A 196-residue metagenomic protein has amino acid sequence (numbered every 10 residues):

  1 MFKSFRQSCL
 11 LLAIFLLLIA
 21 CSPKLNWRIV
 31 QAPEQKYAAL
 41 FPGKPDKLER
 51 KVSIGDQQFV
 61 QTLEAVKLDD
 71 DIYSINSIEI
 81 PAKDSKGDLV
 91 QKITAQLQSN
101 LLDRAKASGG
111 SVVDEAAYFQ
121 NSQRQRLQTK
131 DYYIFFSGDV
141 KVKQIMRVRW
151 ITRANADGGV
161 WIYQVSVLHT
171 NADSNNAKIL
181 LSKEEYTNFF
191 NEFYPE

Functional and structural regions predicted by a protein language model:
M1-L10: Bacterial N-terminal signal peptides that target proteins for export
L17-A20: C-terminal motif of bacterial Sec signal peptides marking the signal peptidase cleavage site
S22-K24: Bacterial signal peptide processing site
I29-K51, Q57: Post-signal peptide N-terminal segment of mature Sec-exported envelope proteins
D56, V90, T94, M146-T152: Sequence-level preference for short, compositionally simple segments enriched in small aliphatic or small polar residues
T62-K86, A105, V113-E196: Short, well-structured beta-strand
T94-A105: Extended, non-globular interaction scaffolds
